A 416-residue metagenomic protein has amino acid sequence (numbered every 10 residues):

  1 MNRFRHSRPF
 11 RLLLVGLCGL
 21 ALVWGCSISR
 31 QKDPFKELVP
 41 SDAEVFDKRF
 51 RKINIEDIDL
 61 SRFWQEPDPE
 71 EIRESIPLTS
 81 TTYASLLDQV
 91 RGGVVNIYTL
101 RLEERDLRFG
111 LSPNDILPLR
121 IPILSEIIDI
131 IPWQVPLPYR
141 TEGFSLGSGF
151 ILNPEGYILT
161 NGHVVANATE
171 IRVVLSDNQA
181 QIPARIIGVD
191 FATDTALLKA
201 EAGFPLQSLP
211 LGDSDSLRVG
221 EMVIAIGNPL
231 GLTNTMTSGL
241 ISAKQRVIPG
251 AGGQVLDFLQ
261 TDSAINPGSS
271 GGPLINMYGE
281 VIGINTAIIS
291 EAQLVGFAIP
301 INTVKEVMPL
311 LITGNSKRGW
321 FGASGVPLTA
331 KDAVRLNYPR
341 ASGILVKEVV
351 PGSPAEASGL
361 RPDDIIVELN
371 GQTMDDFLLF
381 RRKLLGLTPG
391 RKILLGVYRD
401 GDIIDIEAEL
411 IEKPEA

Functional and structural regions predicted by a protein language model:
M1-H6: N-terminal secretory signal peptides that target proteins for export/translocation
S7-F10, N276, Y398-R399: Twin-arginine (Tat) signal peptide motif
R11-W24: Hydrophobic membrane-insertion alpha-helices, especially the h-region of bacterial N-terminal signal peptides
S27-R335, P339-S342, K347-P351, F377-R381 (+3 more regions): Serine-dependent protease modules
L86, D363-I366, L395: Flexible, small-residue-rich helix->loop connector segments that border functional cores
I151-L152, V397-D400: Short hydrophobic alpha-helical segments used for membrane anchoring or interfacial signaling
I158-L159, A355-F377: Conserved PDZ fold ligand-binding element
D177-Q179, G371, G401: Residue-level detection of beta-strand-connecting loop/turn positions
